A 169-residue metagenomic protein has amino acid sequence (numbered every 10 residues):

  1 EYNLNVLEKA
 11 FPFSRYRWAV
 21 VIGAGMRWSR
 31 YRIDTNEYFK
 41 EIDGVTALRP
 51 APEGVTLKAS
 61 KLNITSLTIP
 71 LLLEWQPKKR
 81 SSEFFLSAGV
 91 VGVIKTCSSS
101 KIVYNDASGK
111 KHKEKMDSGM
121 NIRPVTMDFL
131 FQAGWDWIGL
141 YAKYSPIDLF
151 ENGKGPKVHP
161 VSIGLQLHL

Functional and structural regions predicted by a protein language model:
E1-V6, F150-N152: Surface-exposed strand-loop-strand hairpins of Gram-negative outer-membrane beta-barrel proteins
E1-Y2, Y16-W18, N63-I69, R123-M127 (+2 more regions): Residues that define the transmembrane beta-barrel architecture of outer-membrane proteins
L4-A10, A24-M26, I69-W75, A88-G92 (+3 more regions): Residues on the lipid-exposed face of transmembrane beta-strands in outer-membrane beta-barrel proteins
F11-A19, K78-E83: Short loop/turn motifs that connect adjacent beta-strands in outer-membrane beta-barrel proteins
G25-Y31, V91-C97, K143-L149: Structural signature of outer-membrane beta-barrel domains
Y31-I64, K95-A107, K111-L130: Extracellular/periplasm-exposed beta-strand and loop segments of Gram-negative cell-envelope proteins, dominated by
N63-P70, P77-F85: Mid-length scaffold segments of soluble, non-membrane domains
K115-L169: Predominantly the C-terminal beta-signal and adjacent terminal strand-loop region of outer-membrane beta-barrel
